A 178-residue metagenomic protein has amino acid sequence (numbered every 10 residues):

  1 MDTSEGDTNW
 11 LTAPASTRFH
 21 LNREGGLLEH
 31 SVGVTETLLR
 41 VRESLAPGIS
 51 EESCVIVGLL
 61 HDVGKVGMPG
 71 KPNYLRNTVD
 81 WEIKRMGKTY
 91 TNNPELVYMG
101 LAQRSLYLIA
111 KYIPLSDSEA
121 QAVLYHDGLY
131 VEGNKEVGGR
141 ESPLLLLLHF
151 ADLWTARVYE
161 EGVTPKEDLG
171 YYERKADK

Functional and structural regions predicted by a protein language model:
M1-A13: Non-catalytic interface/linker regions that flank or bridge core catalytic/transmembrane domains
P14-E24, E29-H30, E36, R40-E167: Divalent metal-dependent catalytic cores for phosphoryl transfer on phosphate-bearing substrates
D168-E173: C-terminal membrane module of polytopic membrane proteins
K175-K178: Terminal helices and disordered tails flanking the catalytic cores of nucleotide-processing hydrolases
